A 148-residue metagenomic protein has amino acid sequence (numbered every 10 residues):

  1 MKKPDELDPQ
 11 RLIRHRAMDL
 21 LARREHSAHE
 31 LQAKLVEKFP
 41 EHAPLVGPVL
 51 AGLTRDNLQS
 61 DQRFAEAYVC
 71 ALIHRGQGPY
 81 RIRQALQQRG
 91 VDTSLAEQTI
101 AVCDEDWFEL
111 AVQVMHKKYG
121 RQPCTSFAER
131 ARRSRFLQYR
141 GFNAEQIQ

Functional and structural regions predicted by a protein language model:
M1-Q148: An alpha-helical, amphipathic repeat domain used for nucleic-acid recognition, typified by the mTERF helical solenoid
